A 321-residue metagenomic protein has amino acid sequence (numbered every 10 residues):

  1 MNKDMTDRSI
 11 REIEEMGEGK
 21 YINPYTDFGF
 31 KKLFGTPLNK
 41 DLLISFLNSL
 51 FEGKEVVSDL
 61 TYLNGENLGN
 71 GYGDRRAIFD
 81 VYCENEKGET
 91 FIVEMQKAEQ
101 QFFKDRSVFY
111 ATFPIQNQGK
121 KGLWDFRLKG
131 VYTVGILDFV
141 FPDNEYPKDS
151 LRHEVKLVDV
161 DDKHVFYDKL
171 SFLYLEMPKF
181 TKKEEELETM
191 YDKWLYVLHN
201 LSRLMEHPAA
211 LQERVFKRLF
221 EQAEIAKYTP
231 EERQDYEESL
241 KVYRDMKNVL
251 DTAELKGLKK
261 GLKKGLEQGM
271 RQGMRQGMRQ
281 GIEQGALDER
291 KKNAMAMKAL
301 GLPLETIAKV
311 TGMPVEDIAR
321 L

Functional and structural regions predicted by a protein language model:
M1-L321: Elongated, amphipathic alpha-helical interaction scaffolds
